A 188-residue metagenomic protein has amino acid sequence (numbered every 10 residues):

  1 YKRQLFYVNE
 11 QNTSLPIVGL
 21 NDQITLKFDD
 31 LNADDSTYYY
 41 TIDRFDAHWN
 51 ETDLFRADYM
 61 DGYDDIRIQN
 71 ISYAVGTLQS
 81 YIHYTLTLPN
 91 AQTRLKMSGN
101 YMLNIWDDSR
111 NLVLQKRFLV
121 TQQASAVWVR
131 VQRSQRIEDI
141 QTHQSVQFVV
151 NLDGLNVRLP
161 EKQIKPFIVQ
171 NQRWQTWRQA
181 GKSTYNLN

Functional and structural regions predicted by a protein language model:
Y1: Conserved small/polar residues in nucleotide/adenosyl-binding loops
T25-L31, T41, Q147-L155: Short edge beta-strand/loop segments characteristic of extracellular beta-sandwich folds
N32-S36, R94-L95, L155-E161: A short beta-turn/strand-edge loop motif at beta-sheet boundaries
A47-W49, T93-R94, W106-V113, R173-W174: Short acidic/polar inter-strand loop motif in beta-rich domains
R67-N70, V75-P89, L187-N188: Aromatic sugar-binding surface patches on proteins that engage polysaccharides or sugar-phosphate polymers
L78-W106: Ligand-binding face of N-terminal immunoglobulin V-set domains in extracellular IgSF glycoproteins
V120-H143: Low-complexity, Pro/Ser/Thr- and charge-rich linker/hinge segments at domain boundaries
K165-N188: Long, internal scaffold/assembly segments composed of regular secondary structure
